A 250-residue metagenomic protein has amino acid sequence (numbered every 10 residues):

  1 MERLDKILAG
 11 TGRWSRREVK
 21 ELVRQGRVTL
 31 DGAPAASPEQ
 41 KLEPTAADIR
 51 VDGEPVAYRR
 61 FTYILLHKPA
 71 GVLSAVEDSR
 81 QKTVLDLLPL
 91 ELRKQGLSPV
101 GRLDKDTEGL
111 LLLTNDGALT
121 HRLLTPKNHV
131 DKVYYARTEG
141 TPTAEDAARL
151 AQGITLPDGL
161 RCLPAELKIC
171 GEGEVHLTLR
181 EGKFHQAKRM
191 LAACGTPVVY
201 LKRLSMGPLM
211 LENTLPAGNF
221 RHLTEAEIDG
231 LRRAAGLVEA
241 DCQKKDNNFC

Functional and structural regions predicted by a protein language model:
M1-C250: Basic, flexible Lys/Arg- and Gly-enriched helix-loop patches that mediate nucleic-acid binding at interfaces with rRNA
